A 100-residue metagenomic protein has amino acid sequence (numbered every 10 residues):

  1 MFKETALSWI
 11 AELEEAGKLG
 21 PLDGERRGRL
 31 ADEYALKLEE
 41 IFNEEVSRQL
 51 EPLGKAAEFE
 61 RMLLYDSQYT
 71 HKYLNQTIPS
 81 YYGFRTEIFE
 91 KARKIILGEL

Functional and structural regions predicted by a protein language model:
M1-L100: Intrinsically disordered, low-complexity linear regions
